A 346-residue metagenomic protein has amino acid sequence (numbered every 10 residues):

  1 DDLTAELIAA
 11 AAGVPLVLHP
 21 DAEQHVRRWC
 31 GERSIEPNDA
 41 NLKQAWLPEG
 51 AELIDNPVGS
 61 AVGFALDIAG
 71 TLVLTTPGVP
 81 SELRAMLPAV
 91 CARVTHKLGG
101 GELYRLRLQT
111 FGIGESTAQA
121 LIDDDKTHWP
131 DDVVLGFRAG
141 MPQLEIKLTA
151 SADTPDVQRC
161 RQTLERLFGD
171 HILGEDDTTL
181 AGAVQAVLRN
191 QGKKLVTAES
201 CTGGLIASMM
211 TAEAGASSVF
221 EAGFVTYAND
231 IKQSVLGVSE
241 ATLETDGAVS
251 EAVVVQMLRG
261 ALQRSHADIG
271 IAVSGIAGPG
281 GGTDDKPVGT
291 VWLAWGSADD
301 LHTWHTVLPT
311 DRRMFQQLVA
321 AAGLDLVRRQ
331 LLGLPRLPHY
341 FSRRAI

Functional and structural regions predicted by a protein language model:
D1-P15, L164-D177: Flexible gly/pro-rich beta->alpha loop and the following alpha-helix that scaffold active-site loops
D2, L16, P20, N41 (+14 more regions): Electropositive phosphate-/nucleotide-binding environments in soluble metabolic enzymes
D2-L98: Proline/glycine-rich low-complexity loops and linkers
G13, L42, P48-G50, S60-A61 (+7 more regions): Short coil/turn connectors at secondary-structure junctions
R27, P155-I346: Short alpha-helical segments enriched in small residues
P37, K97-E102, S217-E221: Short, structured loop/turn "capping" segments at alpha-beta junctions
V62-L66, I146, T290-G296: Short beta-strand scaffold segments in enzyme catalytic cores
D67-P142, T149-V157: Accessory alpha-helical/coil subdomains and C-terminal extensions that flank or cap enzyme catalytic cores
